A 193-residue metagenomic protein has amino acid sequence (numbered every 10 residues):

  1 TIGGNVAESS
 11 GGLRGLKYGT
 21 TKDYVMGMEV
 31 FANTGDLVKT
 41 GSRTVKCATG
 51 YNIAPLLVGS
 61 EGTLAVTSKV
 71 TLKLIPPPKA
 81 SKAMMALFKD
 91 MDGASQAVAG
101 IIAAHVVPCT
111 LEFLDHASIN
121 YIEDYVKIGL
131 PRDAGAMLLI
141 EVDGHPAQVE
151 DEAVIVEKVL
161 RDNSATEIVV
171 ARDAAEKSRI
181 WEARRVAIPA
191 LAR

Functional and structural regions predicted by a protein language model:
T1-R193: Noncatalytic alpha-helical scaffold of FAD-dependent oxidoreductases
